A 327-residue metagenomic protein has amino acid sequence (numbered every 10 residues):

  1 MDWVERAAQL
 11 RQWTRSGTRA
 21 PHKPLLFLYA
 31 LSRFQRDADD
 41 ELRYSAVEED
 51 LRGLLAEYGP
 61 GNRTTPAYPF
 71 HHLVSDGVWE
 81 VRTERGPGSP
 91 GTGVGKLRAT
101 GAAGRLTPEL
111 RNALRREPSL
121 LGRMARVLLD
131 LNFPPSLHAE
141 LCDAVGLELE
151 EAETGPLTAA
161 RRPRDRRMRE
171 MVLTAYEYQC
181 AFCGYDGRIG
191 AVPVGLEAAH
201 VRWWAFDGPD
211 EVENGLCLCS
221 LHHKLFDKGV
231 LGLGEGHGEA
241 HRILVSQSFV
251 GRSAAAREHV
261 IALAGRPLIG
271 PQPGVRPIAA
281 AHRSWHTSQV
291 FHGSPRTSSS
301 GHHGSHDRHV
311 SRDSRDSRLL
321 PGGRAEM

Functional and structural regions predicted by a protein language model:
M1-T154, R161-P163, G236-V260, G265-P277 (+2 more regions): Mixed-charge, low-complexity interaction segments
L26-L31, Y44-V47, L51, F70 (+5 more regions): Long, contiguous hydrophobic alpha-helical segments, chiefly transmembrane helices and signal peptides
R33-R36, D186, L221: Active-site catalytic microenvironments for nucleophilic, acid-base chemistry
D39-D40, P60, A181, F291 (+1 more regions): Intrinsically disordered or highly flexible coil/loop and linker segments, enriched in small and charged/polar residues
A56, T174, S220: Short polybasic/polar patches that bind polyanions
F70-H71, Y176, F226, H282: Aromatic side chains
M124-R188, V201-E213, P321: Short, charged surface segments at domain edges that flank catalytic/cofactor-binding sites
P163-R167, R188, V192-M327: A detector for short metal-coordination/catalytic motifs
